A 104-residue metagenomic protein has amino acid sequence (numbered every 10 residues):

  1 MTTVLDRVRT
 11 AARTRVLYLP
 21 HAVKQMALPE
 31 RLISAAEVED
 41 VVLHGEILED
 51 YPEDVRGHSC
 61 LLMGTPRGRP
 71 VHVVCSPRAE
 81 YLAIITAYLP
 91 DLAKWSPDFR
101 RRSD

Functional and structural regions predicted by a protein language model:
M1-D104: Ribonuclease/tRNase effector modules and their secretory precursors
